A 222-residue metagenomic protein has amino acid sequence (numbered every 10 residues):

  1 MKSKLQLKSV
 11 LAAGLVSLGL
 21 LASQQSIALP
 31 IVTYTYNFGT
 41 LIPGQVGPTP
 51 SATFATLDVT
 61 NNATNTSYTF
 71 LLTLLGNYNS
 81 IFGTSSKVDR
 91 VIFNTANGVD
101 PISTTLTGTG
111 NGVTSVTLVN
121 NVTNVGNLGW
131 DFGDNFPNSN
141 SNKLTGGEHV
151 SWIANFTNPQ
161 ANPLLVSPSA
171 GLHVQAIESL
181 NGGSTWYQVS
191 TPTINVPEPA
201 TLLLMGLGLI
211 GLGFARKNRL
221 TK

Functional and structural regions predicted by a protein language model:
M1, S17, L209-L212: Helix-centric, low-specificity signal for extended rod-like, repetitive segments
K2-L11: Bacterial N-terminal signal peptides that target proteins for export
A12-L20: Bacterial N-terminal signal peptides
L29-N195: Mature extracellular "passenger" or substrate-interacting domains of secreted, surface-exposed proteins
P197-R216: A short, hydrophobic C-terminal helix/tail in secreted or cell-surface proteins
R219-K222: Short, charged juxtamembrane terminal tails flanking transmembrane helices
